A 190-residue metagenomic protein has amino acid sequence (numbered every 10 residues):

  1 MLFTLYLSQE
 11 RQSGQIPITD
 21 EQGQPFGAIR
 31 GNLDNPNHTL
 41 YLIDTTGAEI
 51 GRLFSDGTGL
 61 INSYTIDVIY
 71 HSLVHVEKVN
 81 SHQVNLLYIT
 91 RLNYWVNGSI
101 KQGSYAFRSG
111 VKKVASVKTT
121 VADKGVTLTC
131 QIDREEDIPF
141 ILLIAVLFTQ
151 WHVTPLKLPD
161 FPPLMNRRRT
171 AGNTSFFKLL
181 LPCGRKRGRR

Functional and structural regions predicted by a protein language model:
M1-R190: Intrinsically disordered, low-complexity proline/glycine-rich segments
